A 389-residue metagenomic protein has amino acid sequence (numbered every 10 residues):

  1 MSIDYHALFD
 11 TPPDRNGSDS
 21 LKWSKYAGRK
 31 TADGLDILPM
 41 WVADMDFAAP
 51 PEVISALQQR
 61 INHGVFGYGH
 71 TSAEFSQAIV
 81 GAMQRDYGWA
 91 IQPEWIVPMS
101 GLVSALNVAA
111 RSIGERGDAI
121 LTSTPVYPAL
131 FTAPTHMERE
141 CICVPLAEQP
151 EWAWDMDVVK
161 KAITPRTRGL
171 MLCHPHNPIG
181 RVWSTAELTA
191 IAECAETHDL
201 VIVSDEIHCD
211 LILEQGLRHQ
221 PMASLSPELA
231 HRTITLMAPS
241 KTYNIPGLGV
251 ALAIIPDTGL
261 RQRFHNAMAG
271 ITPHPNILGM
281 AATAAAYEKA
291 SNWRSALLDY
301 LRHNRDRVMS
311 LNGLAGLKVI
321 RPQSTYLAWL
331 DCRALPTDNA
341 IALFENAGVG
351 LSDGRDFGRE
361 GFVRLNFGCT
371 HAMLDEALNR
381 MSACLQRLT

Functional and structural regions predicted by a protein language model:
S2-G101, V108, A286-K289, R387-T389: N-terminal small-domain helix-loop-helix segment of the aminotransferase-like
M40, L57, I79, I96 (+13 more regions): Generic structural signal for small/hydrophobic residues in well-ordered secondary structure, especially within
F66-E193, D210-L211, L217-S224, E228: Conserved core of the PLP fold type I
Q92-P93, R321-L327, G358-E360: Short Gly/Ser/Thr- and Asp/Glu-enriched loop/turn motifs at secondary-structure junctions
M137, T197-H198, L229, A315 (+2 more regions): Helix C-cap/helix->beta junction micro-motif
P227-R302, N379: Conserved core segment of the aminotransferase class I/II
L229, A334, N339-S352, D356-T389: PLP-dependent enzyme catalytic core of the Aspartate aminotransferase-like
A284, Y300-M309, V319-D331: Conserved glycine-rich beta-strand-loop-beta hairpin in the small C-terminal domain of fold type I
